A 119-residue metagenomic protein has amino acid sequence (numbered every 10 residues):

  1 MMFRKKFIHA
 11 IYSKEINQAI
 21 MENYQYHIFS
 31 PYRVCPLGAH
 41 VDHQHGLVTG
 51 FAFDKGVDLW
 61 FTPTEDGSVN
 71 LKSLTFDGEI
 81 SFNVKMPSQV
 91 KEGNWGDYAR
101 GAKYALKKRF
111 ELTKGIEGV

Functional and structural regions predicted by a protein language model:
M2-V119: ATP-binding N-lobe of GHMP and related small-molecule kinases
